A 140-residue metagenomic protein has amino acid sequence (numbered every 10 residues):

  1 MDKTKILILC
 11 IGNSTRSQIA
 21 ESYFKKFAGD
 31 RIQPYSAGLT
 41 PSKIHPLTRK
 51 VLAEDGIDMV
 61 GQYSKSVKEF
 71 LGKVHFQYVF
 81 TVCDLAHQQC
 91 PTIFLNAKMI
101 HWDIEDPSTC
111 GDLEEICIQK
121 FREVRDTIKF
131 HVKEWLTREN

Functional and structural regions predicted by a protein language model:
M1-F70: Conserved active-site segments centered on acidic
N13, L52, V79-F80, I128: Conserved small-residue
G38, C83, D103-E105: Residues at the C-termini of beta-strands that transition into short coil/loop
P46, K65, V74, E115 (+1 more regions): Generic alpha-helical secondary structure signal
G72-L95: Mid-chain, well-packed structural core segment of small domains
H87-N140: Phosphate-binding/catalytic loops
